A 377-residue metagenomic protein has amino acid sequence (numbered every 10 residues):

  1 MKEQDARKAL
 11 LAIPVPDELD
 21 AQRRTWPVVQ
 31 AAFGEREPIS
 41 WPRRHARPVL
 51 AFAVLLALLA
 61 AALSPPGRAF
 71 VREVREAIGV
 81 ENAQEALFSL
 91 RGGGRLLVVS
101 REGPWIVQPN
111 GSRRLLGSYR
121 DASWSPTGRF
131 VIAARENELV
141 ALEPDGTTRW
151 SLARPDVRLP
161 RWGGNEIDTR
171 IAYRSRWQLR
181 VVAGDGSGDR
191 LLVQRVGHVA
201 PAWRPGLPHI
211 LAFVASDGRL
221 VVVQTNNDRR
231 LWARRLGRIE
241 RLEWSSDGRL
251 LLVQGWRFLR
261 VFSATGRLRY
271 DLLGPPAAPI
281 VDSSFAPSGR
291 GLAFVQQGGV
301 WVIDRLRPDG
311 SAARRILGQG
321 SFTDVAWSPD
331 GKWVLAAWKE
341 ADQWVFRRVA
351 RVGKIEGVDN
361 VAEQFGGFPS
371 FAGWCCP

Functional and structural regions predicted by a protein language model:
M1-K2, F365: Short, conserved catalytic or adaptor-binding loops enriched in Gly and charged residues
K2-V29: A short, acidic loop/turn at secondary-structure junctions
L10, D17-A21, G34, S40-W41 (+1 more regions): Sequence signature of WD/YWTD-type beta-propeller architectures
